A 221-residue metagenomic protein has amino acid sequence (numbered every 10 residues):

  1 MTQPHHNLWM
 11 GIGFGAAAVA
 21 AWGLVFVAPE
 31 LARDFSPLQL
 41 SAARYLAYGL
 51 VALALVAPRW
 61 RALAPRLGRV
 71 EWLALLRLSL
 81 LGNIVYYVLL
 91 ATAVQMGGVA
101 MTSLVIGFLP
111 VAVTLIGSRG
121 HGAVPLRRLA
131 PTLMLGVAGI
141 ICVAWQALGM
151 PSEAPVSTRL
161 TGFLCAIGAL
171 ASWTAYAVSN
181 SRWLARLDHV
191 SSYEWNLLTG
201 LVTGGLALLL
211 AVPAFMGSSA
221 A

Functional and structural regions predicted by a protein language model:
M1-A42, L133-A138, P151-L187, G204-L209: Glycine-/small-residue-enriched transmembrane alpha-helix faces in small-molecule transporters and effluxers
G11, D34-V85, P110-I116, A171-S179 (+1 more regions): Transmembrane alpha-helices of multi-pass small-molecule transport proteins
I12-G15, R69-R77, V124-A138, H189-L198: Cytoplasmic-side transmembrane-helix entry/capping segments in multi-pass membrane proteins
A21-F26, A57-I106, I141-C142: Specific transmembrane alpha-helical segments of multi-pass solute transporters/efflux pumps, especially DMT/EamA
V27, V85-A91, G139-P151, T203-G217: Hydrophobic alpha-helical transmembrane segments in multi-pass integral membrane proteins
D34-F35, M96, G122-A123, R186-H189: Helix-loop interface residues and adjacent transmembrane-helix termini in multi-pass membrane transporters, primarily
Q39-L50, G82, L90-L129: Specific alpha-helical transmembrane segments that line the substrate/conduction pathway and gating interfaces
A52, V56, F108, P125-M150 (+1 more regions): Hydrophobic transmembrane alpha-helices of multi-pass small-molecule transport proteins
